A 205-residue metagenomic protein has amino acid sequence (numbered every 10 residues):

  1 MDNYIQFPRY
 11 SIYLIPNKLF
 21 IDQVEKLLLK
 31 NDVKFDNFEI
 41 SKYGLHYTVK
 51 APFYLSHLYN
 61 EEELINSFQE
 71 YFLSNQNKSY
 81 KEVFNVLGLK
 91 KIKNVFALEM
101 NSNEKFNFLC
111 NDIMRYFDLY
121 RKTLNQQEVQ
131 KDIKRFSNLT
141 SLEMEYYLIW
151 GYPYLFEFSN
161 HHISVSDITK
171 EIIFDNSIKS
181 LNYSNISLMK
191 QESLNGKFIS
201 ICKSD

Functional and structural regions predicted by a protein language model:
M1-F84, G88-K90, F106-L188, S193-D205: Basic, often amphipathic N-terminal segments
I12-L14, F96-M100: Generic recognition of long tandem-repeat/solenoid scaffolds
I92-N94: Short acidic/glycine-enriched loop/turn segments that link adjacent beta-strands
N103: Positively charged, aromatic-accented nucleic-acid-binding surfaces
